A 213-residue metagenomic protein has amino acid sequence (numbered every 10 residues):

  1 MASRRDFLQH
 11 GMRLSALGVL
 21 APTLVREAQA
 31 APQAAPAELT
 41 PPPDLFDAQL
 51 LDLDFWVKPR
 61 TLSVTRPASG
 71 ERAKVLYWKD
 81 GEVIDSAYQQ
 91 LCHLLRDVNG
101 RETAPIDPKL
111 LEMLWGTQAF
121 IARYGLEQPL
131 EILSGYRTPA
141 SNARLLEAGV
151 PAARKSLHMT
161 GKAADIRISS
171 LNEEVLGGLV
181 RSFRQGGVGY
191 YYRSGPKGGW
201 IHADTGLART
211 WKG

Functional and structural regions predicted by a protein language model:
M1-G18: N-terminal secretory signal peptides and thylakoid transit peptides that target proteins across membranes
G11, A16, A30, R60 (+2 more regions): Catalytic cores and adjacent binding grooves of peptidoglycan-active enzymes
P22-E71: C-terminal segment of N-terminal export signals and the immediately downstream linker at the start of the mature
A68-V75, K79-V83: Cell wall/extracellular polymer interaction/catalysis modules
K79-E131: Active-site acidic/histidine clusters and adjacent loop/turn architecture that either coordinate catalytic ions
L111-Q118, N142, E173, G177: Extracytoplasmic/secreted envelope proteins and their assembly/folding machinery, especially bacterial periplasmic
E127-A143: Acidic helix-start/capping segments at beta-turn-to-alpha-helix junctions
